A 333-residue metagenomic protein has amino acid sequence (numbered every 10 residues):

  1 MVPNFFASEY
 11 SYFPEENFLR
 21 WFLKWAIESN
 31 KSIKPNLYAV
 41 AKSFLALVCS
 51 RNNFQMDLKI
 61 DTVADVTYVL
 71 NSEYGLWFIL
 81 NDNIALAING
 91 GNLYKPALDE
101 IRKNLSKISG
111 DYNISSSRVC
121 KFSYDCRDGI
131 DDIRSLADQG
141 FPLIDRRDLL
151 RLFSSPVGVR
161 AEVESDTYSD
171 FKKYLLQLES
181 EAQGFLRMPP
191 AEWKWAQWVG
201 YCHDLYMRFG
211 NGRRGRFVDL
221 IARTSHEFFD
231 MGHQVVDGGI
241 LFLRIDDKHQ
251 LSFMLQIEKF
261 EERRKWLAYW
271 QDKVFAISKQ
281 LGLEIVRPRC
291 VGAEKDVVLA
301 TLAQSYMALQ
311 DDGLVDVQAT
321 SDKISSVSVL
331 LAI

Functional and structural regions predicted by a protein language model:
M1-Y10: Short amphipathic alpha-helical segments and their helix-coil junctions
E9-T62, W195-M231: Acidic-basic catalytic patches of nuclease active cores, encompassing PD-(D/E)XK and other metal-cofactor nuclease
S11-Y12, L23, F122, K259 (+1 more regions): Generic alpha-helical structural element
F13, N17, K34, K95 (+4 more regions): Generic detection of long, well-ordered alpha-helical segments
F44, F171-Y174, I324-L331: Short, Φ-rich (hydrophobic/aromatic) sequence segments
A64-V69: Extended ligand-binding groove/face enriched in aromatic
L70-S252, F260-L302, Y306-A308, G313: Acidic metal-coordinating catalytic centers involved in nucleic-acid phosphodiester chemistry
A303, M307-I333: Hydrophobic, glycine-enriched assembly/anchoring segments
